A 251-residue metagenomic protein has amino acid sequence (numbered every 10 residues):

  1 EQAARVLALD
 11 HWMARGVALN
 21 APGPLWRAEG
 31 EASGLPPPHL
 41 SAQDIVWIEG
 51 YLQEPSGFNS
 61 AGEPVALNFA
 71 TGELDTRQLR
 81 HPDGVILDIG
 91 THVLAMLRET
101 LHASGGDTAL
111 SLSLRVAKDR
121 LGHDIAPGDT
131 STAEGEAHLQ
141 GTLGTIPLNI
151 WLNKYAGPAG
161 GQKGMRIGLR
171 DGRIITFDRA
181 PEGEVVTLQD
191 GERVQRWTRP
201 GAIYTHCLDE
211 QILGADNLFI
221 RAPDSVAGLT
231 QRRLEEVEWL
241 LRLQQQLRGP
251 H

Functional and structural regions predicted by a protein language model:
Q2-G105: Predominantly a Rossmann-like dinucleotide-binding segment in NAD(P)-dependent oxidoreductases
A14, E29, G90-L97, G160 (+3 more regions): A structural signal for well-ordered alpha-helical scaffolds and beta->alpha junctions
A14-R15, Q53-S56, A117-D119, Y155-G157 (+2 more regions): Short, solvent-exposed loop/turn segments at secondary-structure junctions
Q43, H81-D88, R199, I203 (+3 more regions): Short, surface-exposed alpha-helical recognition segments that flank or form part of ligand/macromolecule-binding
I48, G106-D119, R173-F177, V185-V186: Generic structural motif
F58, N68-A159, E235-E238: Rossmann-like dinucleotide-binding domain that binds NAD(P)(H)
A126-L213: NAD(P)-dinucleotide binding in Rossmann-like oxidoreductases
Q211-H251: C-terminal helix-rich "cap/oligomerization" subdomain common to oxidoreductases
